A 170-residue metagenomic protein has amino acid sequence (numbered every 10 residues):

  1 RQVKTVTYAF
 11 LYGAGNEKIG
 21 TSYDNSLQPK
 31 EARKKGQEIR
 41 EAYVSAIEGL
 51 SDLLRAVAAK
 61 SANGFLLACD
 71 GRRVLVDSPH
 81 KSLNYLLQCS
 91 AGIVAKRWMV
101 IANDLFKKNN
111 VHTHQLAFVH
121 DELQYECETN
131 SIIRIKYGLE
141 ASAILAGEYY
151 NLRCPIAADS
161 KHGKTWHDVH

Functional and structural regions predicted by a protein language model:
R1-H170: Conserved catalytic core of nucleotide polymerization and phosphodiester-bond processing enzymes
